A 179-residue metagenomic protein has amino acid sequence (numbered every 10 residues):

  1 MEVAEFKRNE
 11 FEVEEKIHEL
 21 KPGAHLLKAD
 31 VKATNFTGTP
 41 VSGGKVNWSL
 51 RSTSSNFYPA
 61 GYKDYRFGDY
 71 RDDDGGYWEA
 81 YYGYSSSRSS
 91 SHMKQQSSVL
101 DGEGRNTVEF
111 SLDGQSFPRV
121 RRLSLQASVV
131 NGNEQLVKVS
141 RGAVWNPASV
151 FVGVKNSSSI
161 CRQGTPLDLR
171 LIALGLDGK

Functional and structural regions predicted by a protein language model:
M1-K179: A structural signal for beta-strand and strand-to-loop patches characteristic of beta-rich domains
